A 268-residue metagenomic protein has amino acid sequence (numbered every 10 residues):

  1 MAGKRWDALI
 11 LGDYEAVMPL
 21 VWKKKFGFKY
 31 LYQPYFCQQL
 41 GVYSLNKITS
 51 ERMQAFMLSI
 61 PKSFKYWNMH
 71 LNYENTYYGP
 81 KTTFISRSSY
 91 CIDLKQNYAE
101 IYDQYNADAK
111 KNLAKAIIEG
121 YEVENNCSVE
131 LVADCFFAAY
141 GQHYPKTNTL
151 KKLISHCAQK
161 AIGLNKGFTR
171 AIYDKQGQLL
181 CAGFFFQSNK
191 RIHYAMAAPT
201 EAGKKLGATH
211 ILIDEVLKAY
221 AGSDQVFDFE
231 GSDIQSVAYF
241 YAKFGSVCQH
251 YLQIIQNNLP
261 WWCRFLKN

Functional and structural regions predicted by a protein language model:
M1-D13, V17-F28, L71-K204: A conserved beta-strand-loop-helix scaffold within acyl/acetyltransferase catalytic domains
Y14, F36, S63, T83-S86 (+1 more regions): A short, structural micro-pattern
Y14-E15, F26, E51-L58, G163-R264: Aromatic (often tryptophan-rich) hydrophobic motifs at membrane interfaces
K24-Q39: Conserved acyl-donor/pantetheine-binding loop and adjacent beta-alpha core of acyl/acetyltransferases and related
Q38-N46: The substrate-binding groove and active-site-proximal loops of carbohydrate-active enzymes, especially glycoside
L40, K62-M69, D224-F227: Hydrophobic beta-strand segments of well-ordered beta-sheets in folded domains
T49-S86: Non-catalytic accessory segments adjacent to catalytic cores
S88, I92-D93, N257-N268: C-terminal "cap" of GNAT-fold acetyltransferases
